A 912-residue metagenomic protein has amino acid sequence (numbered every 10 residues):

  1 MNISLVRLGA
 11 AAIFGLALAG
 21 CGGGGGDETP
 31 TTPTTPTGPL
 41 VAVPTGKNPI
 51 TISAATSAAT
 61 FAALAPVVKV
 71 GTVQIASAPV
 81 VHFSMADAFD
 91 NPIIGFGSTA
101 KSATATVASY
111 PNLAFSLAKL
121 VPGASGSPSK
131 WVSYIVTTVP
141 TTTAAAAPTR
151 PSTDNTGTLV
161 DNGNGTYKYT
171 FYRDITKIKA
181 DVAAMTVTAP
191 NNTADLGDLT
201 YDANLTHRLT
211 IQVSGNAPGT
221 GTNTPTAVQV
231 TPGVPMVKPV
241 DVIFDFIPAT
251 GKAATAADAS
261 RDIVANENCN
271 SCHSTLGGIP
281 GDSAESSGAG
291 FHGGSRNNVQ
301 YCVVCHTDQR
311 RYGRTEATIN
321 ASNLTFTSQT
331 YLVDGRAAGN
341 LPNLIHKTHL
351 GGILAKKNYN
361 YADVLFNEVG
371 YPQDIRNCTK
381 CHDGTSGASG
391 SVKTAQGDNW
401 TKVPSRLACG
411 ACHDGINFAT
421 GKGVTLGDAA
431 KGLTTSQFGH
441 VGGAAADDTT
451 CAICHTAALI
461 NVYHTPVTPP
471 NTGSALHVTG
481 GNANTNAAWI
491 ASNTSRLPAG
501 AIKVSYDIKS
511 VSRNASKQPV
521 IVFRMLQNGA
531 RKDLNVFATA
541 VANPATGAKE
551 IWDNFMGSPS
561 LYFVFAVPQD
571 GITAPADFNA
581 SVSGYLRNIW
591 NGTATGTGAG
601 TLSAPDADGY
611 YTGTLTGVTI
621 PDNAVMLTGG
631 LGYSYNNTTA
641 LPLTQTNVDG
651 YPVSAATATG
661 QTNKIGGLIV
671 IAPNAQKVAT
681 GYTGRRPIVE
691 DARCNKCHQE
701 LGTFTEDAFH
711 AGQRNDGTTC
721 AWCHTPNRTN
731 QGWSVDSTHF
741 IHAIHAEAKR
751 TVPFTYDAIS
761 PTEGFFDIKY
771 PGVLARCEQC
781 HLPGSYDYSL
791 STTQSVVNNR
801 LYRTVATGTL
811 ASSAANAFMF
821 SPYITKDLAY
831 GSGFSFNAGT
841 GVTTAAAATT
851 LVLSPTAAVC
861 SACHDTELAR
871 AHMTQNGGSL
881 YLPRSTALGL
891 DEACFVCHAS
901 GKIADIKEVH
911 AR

Functional and structural regions predicted by a protein language model:
M1-A19: Sec-dependent bacterial lipoprotein signal peptides
F14, C21-G26, V653, A869-R912: In a subset of proteins, long, contiguous C-terminal domains/tails are tracked
G15-I52, H440-D448, A452, T456-A487 (+1 more regions): Bacterial Sec-dependent N-terminal signal peptides
E28-V81, M85-A88: Acidic/polar, low-complexity intrinsically disordered N-terminal segments immediately downstream of a Sec signal
F61-A65, Q74-S405, A411-A419, L497 (+2 more regions): Extended surface/linker regions that mediate inter-domain or inter-protein docking in multi-component redox
G293-R296, N399-W400, F438-A444, A711-R714 (+1 more regions): Short linker/helix segments within small regulatory modules
G415-N461, T465-V467, R524-M525, L888 (+1 more regions): Repeat-solenoid scaffold signature
